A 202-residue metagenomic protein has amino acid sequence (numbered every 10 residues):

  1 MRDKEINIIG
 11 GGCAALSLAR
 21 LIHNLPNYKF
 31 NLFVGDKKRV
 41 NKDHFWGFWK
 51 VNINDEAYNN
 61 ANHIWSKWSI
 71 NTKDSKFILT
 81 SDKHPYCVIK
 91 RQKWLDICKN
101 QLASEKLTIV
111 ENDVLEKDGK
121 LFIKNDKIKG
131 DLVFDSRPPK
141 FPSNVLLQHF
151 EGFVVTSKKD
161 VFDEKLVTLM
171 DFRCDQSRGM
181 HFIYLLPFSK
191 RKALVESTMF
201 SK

Functional and structural regions predicted by a protein language model:
M1-A14, F33: Beta1/beta-strand and adjacent pyrophosphate-binding region of the FAD-binding site in flavoprotein oxidoreductases
G11, L21, S104-K202: Predominantly flavin-linked oxidoreductase catalytic cores and closely associated redox partners
A15, H63, R91-L95, Q148 (+1 more regions): A structural signal for well-ordered alpha-helical scaffolds and beta->alpha junctions
S17, L21-D74, K93: N-terminal FAD cofactor-binding segment of flavoenzymes
G35, K73, T80-D82, V110-N112 (+1 more regions): Conserved beta-strand termini and adjacent loop/short-helix elements that scaffold enzyme active sites in alpha/beta
N52-P85, N100-Q101, E116, S177-R178: Flavin (FAD/FMN) cofactor-binding and adjacent substrate-gating region of FAD-dependent oxidoreductase domains
I78-K99, S136, S201-K202: Short beta-strand to alpha-helix junction loop
